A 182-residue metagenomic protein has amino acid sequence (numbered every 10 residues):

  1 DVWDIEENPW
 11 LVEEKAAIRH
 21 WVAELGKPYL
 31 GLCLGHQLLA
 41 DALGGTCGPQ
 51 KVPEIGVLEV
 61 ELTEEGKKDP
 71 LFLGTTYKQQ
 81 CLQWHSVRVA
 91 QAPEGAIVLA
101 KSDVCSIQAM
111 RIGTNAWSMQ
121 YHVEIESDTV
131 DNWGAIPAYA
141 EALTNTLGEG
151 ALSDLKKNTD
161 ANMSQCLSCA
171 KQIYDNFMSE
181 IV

Functional and structural regions predicted by a protein language model:
D1-L30: Flexible gly/pro-rich beta->alpha loop and the following alpha-helix that scaffold active-site loops
D1-W3, Q37, V89: Active-site loop signature of alpha/beta-hydrolase-fold enzymes
E6-P9, L34, A42, P93-E94: Generic recognition of short, well-ordered alpha-helical segments
P9-E14, T46-G48, L99-A100, A135-P137: Glycine-rich, phosphate-binding/catalytic loops in enzymes
V22-T46: Catalytic nucleophile loop
L43-D128: Pocket-forming structural segment of enzyme catalytic cores
I125-V182: Acyltransferase
